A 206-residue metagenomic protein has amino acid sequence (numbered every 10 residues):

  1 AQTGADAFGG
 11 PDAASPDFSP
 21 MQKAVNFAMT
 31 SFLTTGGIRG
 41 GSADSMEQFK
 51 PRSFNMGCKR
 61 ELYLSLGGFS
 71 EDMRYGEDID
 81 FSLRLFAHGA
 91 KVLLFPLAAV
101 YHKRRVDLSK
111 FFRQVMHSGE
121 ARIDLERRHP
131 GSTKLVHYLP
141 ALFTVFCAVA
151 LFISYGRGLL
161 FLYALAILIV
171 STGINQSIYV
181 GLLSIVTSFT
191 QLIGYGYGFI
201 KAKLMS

Functional and structural regions predicted by a protein language model:
A1-S31, K91, L97-A99, K103: Conserved donor NDP-sugar-binding/catalytic core segment of glycosyltransferases
G10-P16, V25-F49, S53, L64 (+1 more regions): Short, flexible, basic/aromatic active-site loop/helix in glycosyltransferases
Q48-E61, G67, R74, I79: Short glycine- and hydrophobic/aromatic-rich loop-to-beta-strand nucleating segment in the catalytic cores
L62-Y63, V100: A generic structural signal for short hydrophobic patches within well-formed alpha-helices
S70-T133: Catalytic donor/gating beta->alpha subdomain of glycosyltransferases that bind UDP-sugars
S109-F161, I178-G181: Basic/Trp-rich segment in TM-proximal cytosolic loops or flexible interdomain/linker regions
F143-S206: Membrane-embedded multi-pass helical conduit in multi-pass membrane proteins, especially envelope-biosynthetic
